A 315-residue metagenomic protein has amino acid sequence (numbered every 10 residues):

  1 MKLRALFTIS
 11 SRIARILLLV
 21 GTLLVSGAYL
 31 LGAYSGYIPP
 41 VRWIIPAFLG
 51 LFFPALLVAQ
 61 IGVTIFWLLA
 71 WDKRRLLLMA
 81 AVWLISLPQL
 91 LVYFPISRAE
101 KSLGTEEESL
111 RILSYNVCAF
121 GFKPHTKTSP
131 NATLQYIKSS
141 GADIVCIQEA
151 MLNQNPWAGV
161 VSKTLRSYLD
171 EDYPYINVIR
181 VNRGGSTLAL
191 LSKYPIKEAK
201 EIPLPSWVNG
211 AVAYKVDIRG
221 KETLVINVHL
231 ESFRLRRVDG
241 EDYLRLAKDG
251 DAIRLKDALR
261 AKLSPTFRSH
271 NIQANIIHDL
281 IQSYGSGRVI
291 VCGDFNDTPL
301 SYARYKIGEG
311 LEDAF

Functional and structural regions predicted by a protein language model:
K2-E106: N-terminal membrane-anchoring alpha-helices
R12, L23, L30, Y37 (+6 more regions): Enzyme catalytic cores with a strong preference for nitrogen-chemistry domains
I44, T128, A132, I272 (+1 more regions): Short, conserved clusters of charged catalytic residues that mark active-site and nucleotide-handling motifs
F48, L190, D313: Conserved beta-strand positions that form and line the central face of beta-propeller blades
L69-A70, K138, Q282-G285: Residue-level signal for alpha-helix termini/capping positions
L77, W83-S109, A119, P124-T126 (+2 more regions): Structured beta-strand-rich core segments of catalytic domains in phosphoester-bond hydrolases
I112-L113, C146, V291: Residue-level marker for buried hydrophobic side chains located in beta-strands that build the well-ordered beta-sheet
V238-F315: Metal-dependent phosphoesterases centered on the DNase I-like endonuclease/exonuclease/phosphatase
